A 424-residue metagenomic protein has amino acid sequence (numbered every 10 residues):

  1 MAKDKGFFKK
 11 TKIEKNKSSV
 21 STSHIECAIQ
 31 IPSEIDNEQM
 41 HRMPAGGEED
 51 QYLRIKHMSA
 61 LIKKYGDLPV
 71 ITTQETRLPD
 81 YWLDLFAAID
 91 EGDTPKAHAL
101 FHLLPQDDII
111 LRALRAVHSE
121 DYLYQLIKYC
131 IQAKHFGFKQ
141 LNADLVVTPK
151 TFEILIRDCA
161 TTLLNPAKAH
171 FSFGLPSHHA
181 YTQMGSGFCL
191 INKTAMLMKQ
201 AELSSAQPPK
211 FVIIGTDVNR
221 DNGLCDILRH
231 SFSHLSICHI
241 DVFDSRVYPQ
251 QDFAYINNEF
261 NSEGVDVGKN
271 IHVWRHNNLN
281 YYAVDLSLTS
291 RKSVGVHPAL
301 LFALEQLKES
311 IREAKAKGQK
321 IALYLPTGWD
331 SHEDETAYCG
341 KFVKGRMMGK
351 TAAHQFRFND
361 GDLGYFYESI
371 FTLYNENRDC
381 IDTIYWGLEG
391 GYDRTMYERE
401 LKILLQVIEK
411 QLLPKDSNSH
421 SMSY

Functional and structural regions predicted by a protein language model:
K3-K12, N16-I29, S33-E34, Q125-Y424: A general "terminal functional-core" signal
N16-I109: N-terminal low-complexity, Ser/Thr- and acidic-residue-enriched intrinsically disordered segments
K56, A60, R112, A116 (+2 more regions): N-terminal, well-ordered alpha-helical segments
L68-P69, E120, Q207, H234: A general structural signal for well-ordered secondary-structure junctions
P95-Q132, N142-V146: Eukaryotic helix-linker segments that join adjacent hydrophobic helices
